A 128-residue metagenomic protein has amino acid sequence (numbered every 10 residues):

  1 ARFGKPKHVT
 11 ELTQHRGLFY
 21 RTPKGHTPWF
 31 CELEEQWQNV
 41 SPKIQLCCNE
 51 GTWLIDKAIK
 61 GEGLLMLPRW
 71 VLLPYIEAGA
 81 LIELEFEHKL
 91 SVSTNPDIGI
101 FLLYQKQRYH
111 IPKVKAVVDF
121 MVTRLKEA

Functional and structural regions predicted by a protein language model:
A1, L64, Y109: Glycine-/small-residue-rich active-site loops that bind phosphorylated ligands and cofactors
A1-R21: Flexible hinge/capping segments at coil-to-helix
V9, H15-G17, T27-W29, G99-F101: Small-molecule pocket liners
V9-T10, Y20, W37-Q38, S91-T94: Short secondary-structure boundary/capping segments
K24-G25, Q45: Short, charged/polar surface micro-motifs in flexible loops or helix N-caps
P28-S41: Ligand-binding cleft/hinge of the Venus flytrap
N39-S91, L102, K115: Hydrophobic hinge/microswitch elements
A78, F86-A128: C-terminal effector-binding regulatory domain of bacterial HTH transcription factors
